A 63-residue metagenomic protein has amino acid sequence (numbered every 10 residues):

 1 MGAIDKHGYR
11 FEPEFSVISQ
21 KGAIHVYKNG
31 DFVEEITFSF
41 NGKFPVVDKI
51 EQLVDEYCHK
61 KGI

Functional and structural regions predicted by a protein language model:
M1-T37: N-terminal acidic leader/helix
D31-I63: Mixed-charge, Lys/Arg-enriched low-complexity segments
